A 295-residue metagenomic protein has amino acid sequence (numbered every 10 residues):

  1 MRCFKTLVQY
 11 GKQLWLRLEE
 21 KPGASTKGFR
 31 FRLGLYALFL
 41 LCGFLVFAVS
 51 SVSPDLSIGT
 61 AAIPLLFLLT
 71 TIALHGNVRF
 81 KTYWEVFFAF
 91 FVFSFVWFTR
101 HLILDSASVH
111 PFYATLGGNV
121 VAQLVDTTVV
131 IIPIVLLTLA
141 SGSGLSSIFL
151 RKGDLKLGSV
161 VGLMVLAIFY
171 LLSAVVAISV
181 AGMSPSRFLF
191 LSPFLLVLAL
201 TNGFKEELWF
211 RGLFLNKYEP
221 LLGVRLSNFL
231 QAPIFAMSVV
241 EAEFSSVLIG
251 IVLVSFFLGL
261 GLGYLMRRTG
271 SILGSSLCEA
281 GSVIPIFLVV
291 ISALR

Functional and structural regions predicted by a protein language model:
M1-S141, V290-R295: N-terminal, membrane-interfacial amphipathic/helix-forming hydrophobic leader that caps and precedes the first
F4, L102-N202: Juxtamembrane helix-loop-helix connectors linking adjacent transmembrane helices in multi-pass membrane enzymes
L16-R17, R32, Y36-L56, G162-R295: Transmembrane helix-loop-helix hairpins at the membrane interface of multi-pass integral membrane proteins
